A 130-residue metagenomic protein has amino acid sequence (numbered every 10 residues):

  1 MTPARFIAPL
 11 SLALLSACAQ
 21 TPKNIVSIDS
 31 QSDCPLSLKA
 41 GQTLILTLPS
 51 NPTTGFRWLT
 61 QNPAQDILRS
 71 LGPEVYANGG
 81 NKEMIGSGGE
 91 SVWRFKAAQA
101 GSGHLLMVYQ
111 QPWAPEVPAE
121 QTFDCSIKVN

Functional and structural regions predicted by a protein language model:
M1-A8: Bacterial N-terminal signal peptides that target proteins for export
S16-A17: C-terminal motif of bacterial Sec signal peptides marking the signal peptidase cleavage site
Q20-I45, N51: N-terminal edge beta-strand
T54, N62-G80: Short, solvent-exposed loop/linker segments at beta-strand-coil boundaries, enriched for Pro/Gly and Ser/Thr
I85-V92: Aromatic sugar-binding surface patches on proteins that engage polysaccharides or sugar-phosphate polymers
F95-G103: Glycine-centered tight-turn and secondary-structure capping sites
Q111-V117: Short acidic/polar inter-strand loop motif in beta-rich domains
I127-V129: Interdomain boundary/hinge segments at the C-termini of tandem beta-sandwich modules
